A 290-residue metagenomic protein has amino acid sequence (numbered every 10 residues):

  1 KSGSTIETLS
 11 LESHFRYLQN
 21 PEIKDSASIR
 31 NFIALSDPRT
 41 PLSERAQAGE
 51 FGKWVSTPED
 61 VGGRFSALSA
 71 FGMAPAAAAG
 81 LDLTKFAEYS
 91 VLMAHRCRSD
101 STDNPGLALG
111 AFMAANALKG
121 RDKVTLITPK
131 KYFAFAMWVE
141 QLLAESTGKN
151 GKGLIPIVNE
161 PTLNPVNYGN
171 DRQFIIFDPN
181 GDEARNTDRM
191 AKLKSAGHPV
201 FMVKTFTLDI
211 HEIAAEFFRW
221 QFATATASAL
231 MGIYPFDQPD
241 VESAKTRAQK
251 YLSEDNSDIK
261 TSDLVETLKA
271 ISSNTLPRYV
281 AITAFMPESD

Functional and structural regions predicted by a protein language model:
K1, V55-V61, K204-F206: Short beta->alpha connector loops at strand-helix junctions that form conserved, small/polar/Pro-enriched
K1-Q19: Well-ordered mid-protein domain cores that form the structural environment of catalytic cofactors
L9-S13, W138, D188: Generic recognition of short, well-ordered alpha-helical segments
F15, Q19-I23, T147, M190-K194: Hydrophobic, Leu/Ile/Phe/Ala-enriched alpha-helical segments that form helix-helix packing faces
P21-I175, N180-A184, A215, R219-D290: Active-site phosphate/pyrophosphate-binding segments
I176-T205: Phosphate/diphosphate-binding loops
L208-H211: Cofactor- and metal-binding active-site motifs of prokaryotic enzymes that mediate redox/radical or nucleophilic
